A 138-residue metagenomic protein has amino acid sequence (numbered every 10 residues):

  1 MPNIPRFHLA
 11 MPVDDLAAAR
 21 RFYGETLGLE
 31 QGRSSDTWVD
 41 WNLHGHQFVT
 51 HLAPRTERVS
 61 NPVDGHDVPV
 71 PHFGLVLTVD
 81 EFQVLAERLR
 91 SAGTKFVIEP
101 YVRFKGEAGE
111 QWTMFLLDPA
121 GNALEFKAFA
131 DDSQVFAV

Functional and structural regions predicted by a protein language model:
M1-A18, H72-F73, L77, A128-V138: N-terminal beta-strand motif that seeds the catalytic metal site of vicinal oxygen chelate
M1-N3, R33, D64-D67, A108: A generic structural micro-feature
P5, T37, H46, P69-P71 (+1 more regions): A generic structural signal for short beta-strands and their flanking turns/coil linkers
R6-V13, N42, N61-L89, Q111-L117: Vicinal oxygen chelate
L9-Y23, E57-D67, G93, N122-A123: Short N-terminal helix-initiation segments at or just after the protein's N-terminus
M11-R55: Core segments of cupin and vicinal oxygen chelate
V49-T50, T56-S60, D132-V135: A short local loop/turn or secondary-structure capping micro-motif enriched for an aromatic residue
A86-E87, A92-V138: Vicinal oxygen chelate
